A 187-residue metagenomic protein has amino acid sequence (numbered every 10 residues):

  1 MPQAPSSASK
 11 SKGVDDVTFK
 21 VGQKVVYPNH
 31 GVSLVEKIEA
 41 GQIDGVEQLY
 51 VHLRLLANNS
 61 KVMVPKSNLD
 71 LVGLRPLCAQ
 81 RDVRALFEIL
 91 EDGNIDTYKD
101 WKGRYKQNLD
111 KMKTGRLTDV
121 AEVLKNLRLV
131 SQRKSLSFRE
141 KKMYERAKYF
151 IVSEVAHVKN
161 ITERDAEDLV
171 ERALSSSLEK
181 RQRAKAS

Functional and structural regions predicted by a protein language model:
G13-T18, Q42: Short, surface-exposed secondary-structure edge patches
S33-V35: Conserved hydrophobic positions within beta-strands
G41-H52: Short, solvent-exposed secondary-structure boundary/capping segments
H52-S67: A short macromolecule-binding patch
S67, V72-S187: Charge/polar-rich, low-complexity and marginally structured segments
